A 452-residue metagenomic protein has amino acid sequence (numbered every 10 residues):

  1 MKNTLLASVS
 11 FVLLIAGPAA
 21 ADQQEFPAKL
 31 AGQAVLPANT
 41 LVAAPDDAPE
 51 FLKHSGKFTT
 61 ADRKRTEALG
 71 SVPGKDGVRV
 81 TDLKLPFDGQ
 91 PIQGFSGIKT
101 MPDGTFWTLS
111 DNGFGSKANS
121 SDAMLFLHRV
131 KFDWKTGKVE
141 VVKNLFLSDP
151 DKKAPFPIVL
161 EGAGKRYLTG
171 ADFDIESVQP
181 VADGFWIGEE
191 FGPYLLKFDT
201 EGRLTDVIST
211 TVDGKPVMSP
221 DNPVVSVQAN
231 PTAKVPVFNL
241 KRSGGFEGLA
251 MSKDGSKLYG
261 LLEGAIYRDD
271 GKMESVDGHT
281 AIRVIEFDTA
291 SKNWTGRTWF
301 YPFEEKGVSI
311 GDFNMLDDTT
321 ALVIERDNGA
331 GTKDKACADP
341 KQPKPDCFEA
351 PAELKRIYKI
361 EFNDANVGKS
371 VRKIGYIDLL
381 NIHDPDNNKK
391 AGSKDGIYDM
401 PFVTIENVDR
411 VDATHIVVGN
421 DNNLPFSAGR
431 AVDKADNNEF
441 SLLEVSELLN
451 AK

Functional and structural regions predicted by a protein language model:
M1-A21: Gram-negative bacterial Sec-dependent N-terminal signal peptides
D22-K452: Sequence/structural signature of beta-propeller domains
